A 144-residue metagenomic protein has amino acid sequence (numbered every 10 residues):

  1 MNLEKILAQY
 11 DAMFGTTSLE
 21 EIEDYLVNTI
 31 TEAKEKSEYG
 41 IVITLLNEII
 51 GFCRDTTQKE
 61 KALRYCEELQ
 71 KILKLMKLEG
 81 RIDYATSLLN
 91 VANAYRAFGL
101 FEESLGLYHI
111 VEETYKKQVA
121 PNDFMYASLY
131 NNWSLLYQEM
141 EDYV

Functional and structural regions predicted by a protein language model:
E4-D24, N28-E35, G51-K59, A97: Alpha-helical segment of the N-proximal tetratricopeptide repeat
A8-G15, T44-D55, I82-A97, F124-E139: Conserved alpha-helical positions within TPR/SEL1-like repeat arrays
V27-T31, Q70-L75, H109-K117: Amphipathic alpha-helical segments of tetratricopeptide repeats
E35-E38, L75-E79, K117-P121: Short coil/turn linkers that connect adjacent helices within long alpha-helical scaffolds, especially alpha-solenoid
E103-G106, I110, D142-V144: Structural signature of tandem alpha-helical TPR/SEL1-like repeats, specifically the intra-repeat loop/turn
